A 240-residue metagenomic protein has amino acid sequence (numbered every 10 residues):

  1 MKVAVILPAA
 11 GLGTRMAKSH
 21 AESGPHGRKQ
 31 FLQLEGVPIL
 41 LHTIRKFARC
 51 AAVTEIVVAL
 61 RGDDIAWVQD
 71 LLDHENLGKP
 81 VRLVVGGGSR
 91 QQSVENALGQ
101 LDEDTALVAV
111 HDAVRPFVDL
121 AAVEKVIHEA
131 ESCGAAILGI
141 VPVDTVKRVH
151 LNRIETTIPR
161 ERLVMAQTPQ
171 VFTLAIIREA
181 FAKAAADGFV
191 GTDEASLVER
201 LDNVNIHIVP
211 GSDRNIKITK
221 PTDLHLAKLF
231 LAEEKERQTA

Functional and structural regions predicted by a protein language model:
M1-I65: N-terminal glycine-rich phosphate-binding loop and ensuing alpha1 helix
L7, L40, A97, H111-D112 (+3 more regions): Residue-level signal for inorganic ion chemistry
M16, V68-Q69, V126, A227: Hydrophobic packing residues within well-ordered alpha-helices of enzyme cores
Q33, F117, T157, V171 (+1 more regions): Short aromatic/basic micro-patch
L41-T105: Conserved N-terminal catalytic core of the sugar/cofactor nucleotidyltransferase
G88, V164-A240: Conserved alpha/beta core of the MobA/IspD/sugar-nucleotide pyrophosphorylase nucleotidyltransferase superfamily
G88-R153, Q167-T168: Conserved beta-loop-beta/alpha segment of the NTase-like Rossmann-fold superfamily that binds/positions NTPs
T156-A166: A recurrent flexible, glycine/aromatic-enriched loop bordering the glycosyltransferase active site that acts as
